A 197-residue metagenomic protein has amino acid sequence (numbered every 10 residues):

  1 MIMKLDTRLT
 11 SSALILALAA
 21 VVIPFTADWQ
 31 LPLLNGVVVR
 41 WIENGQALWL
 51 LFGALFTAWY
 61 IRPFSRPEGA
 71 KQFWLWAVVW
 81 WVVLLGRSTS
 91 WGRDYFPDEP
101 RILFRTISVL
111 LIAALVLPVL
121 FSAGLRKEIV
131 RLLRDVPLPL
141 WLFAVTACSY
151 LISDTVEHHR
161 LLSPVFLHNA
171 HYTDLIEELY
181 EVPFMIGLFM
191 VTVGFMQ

Functional and structural regions predicted by a protein language model:
I2-L5, W59-Q72, L125-P137: Membrane-interface helix-boundary motifs at transmembrane edges
D6-L16, R66-V79, P137-F143: Membrane-interfacial loop-to-transmembrane alpha-helix junctions, especially the N-terminal start
I15-A19, Q46-W59, S108-A123, L179-F195: Hydrophobic cores of alpha-helical transmembrane segments in multi-pass inner/ER membrane proteins, independent
V21-Q30, L84-Y95, C148-V165: C-terminal ends of transmembrane alpha-helices and the immediately adjacent extracellular/lumenal or cytosolic loop
A27-V39, Y60-R66: Short, hydrophobic transmembrane alpha-helix segments
L34-N44, D94-I107, F166-E177: Non-cytosolic membrane-interface motifs at loop->transmembrane helix junctions
V78, V82-D135: Membrane-proximal helix-loop-helix units in multi-pass membrane proteins
L151-P164, H168, I176-Q197: C-terminal transmembrane-bundle signature of multipass membrane proteins, characterized by strong activation on
